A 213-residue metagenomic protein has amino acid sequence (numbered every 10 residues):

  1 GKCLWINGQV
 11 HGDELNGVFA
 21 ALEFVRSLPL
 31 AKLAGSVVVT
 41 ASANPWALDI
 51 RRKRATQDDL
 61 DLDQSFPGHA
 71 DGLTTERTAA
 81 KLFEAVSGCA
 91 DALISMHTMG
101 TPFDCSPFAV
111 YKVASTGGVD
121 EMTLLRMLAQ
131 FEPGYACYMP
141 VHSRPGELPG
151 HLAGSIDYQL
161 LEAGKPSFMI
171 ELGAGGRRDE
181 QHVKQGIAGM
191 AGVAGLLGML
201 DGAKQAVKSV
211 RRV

Functional and structural regions predicted by a protein language model:
G1-V213: Structured catalytic-domain cores with a bias toward divalent-metal coordination
